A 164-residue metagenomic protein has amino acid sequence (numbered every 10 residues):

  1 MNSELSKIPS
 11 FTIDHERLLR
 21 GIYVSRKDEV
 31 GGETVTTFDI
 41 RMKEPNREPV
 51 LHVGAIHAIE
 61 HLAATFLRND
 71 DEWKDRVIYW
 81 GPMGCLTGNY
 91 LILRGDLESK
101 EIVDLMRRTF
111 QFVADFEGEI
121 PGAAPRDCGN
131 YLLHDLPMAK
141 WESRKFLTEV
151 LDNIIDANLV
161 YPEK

Functional and structural regions predicted by a protein language model:
M1-L67: His/Glu-rich zincin catalytic helix
V24, V30, V35, V50-V53 (+5 more regions): Extended aliphatic helical segments
P45-E101: M16/MPP (pitrilysin/insulinase) zinc-metallopeptidase core fold and M16-derived inactive scaffolds
W80-D156: Active-site-adjacent, His/Asp/Glu-enriched structural segments that form or flank metal-binding and acid/base networks
N158-K164: Sequence termini and other peripheral, non-core segments
